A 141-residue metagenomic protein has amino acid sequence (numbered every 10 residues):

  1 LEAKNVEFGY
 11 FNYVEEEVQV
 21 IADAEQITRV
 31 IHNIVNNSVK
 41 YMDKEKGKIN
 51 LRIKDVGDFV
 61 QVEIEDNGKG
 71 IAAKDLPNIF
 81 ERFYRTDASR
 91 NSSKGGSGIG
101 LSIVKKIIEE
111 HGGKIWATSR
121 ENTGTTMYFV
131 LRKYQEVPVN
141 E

Functional and structural regions predicted by a protein language model:
L1-Y10: Short conserved segments within the C-terminal catalytic ATPase subdomain
E17-A22: Conserved micro-motifs of the catalytic ATP-binding
S38-V39: Short helix-loop "hinge" at the ATP-lid/N-box region of the Bergerat-fold HATPase_c
K48-D58: Short beta-strand/loop element within the Bergerat-fold HATPase_c
D66: Acidic ATP/Mg2+-coordinating residue in the GHKL
I71-F83: Short conserved segment of the HATPase_c
G112-G113: Conserved glycine-rich
